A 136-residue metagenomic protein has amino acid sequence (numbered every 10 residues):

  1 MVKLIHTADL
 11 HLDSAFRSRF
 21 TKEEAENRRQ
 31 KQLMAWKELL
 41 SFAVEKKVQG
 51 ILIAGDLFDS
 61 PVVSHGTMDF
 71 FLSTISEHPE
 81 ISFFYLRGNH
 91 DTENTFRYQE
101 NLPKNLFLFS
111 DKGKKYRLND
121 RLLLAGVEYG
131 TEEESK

Functional and structural regions predicted by a protein language model:
M1-F70: N-terminal active-site segment of His-dependent metallophosphoesterases
G50, P61-K136: His/Asp/Glu-rich metal-coordinating catalytic cores of metallo-dependent phosphodiesterases/hydrolases acting on
